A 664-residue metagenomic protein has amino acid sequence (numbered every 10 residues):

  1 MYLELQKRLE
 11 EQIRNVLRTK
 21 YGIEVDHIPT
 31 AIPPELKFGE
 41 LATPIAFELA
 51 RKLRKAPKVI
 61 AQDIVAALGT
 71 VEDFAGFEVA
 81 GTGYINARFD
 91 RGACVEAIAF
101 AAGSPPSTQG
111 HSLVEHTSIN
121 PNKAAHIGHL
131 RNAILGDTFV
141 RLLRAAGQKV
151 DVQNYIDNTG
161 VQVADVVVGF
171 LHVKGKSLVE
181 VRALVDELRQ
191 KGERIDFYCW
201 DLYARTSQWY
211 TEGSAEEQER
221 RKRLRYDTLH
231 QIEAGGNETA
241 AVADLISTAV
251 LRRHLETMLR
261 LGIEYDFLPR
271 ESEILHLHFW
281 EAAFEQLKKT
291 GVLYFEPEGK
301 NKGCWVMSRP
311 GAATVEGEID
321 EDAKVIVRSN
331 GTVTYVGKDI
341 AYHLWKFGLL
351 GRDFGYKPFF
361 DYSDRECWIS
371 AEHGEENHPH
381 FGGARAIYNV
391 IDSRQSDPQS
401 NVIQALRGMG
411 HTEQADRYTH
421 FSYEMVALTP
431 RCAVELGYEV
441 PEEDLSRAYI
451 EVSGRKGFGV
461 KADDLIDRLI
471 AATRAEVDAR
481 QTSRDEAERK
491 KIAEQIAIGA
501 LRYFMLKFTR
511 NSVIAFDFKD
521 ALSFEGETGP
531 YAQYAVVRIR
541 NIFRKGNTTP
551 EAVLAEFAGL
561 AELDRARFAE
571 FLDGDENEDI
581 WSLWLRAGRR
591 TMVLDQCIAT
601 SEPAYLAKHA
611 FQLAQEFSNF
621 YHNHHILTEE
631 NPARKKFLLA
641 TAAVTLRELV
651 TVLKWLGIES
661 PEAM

Functional and structural regions predicted by a protein language model:
M1-V95, H111-M664: Non-catalytic interaction-recognition regions
C94-P105: Short loop/hinge segments at the start of secondary-structure elements
G103-L113: Short, cationic low-complexity segments
